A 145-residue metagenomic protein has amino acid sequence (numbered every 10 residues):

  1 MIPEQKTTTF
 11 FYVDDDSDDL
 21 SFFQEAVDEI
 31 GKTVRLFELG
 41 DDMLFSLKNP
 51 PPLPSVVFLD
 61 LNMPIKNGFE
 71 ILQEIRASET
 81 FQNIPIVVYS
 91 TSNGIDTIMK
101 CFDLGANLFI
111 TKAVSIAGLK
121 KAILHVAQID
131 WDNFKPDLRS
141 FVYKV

Functional and structural regions predicted by a protein language model:
K6-D18, F23-V27, G40, V57: Conserved acidic segment of CheY-like receiver
K6-T7, P52-S55, T80-P85: His-Asp phosphorelay/catalytic-motif detector in bacterial-type signaling
L36-V56: Acidic, metal-coordinating helix/loop segments flanking the phosphotransfer/catalytic sites of two-component signaling
M63: Receiver (REC) domain active-site loop signature in two-component systems and cognate sites in sensor histidine kinases
V114-L124, K135-D137: C-terminal output helix
